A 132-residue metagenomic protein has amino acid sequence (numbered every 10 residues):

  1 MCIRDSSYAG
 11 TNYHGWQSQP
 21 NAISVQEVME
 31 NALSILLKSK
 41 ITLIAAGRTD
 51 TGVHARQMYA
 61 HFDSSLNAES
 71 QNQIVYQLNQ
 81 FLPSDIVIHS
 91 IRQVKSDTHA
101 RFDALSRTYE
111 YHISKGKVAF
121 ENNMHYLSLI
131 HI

Functional and structural regions predicted by a protein language model:
R4-I130: Structured-RNA-binding interfaces characteristic of tRNA pseudouridine synthases
